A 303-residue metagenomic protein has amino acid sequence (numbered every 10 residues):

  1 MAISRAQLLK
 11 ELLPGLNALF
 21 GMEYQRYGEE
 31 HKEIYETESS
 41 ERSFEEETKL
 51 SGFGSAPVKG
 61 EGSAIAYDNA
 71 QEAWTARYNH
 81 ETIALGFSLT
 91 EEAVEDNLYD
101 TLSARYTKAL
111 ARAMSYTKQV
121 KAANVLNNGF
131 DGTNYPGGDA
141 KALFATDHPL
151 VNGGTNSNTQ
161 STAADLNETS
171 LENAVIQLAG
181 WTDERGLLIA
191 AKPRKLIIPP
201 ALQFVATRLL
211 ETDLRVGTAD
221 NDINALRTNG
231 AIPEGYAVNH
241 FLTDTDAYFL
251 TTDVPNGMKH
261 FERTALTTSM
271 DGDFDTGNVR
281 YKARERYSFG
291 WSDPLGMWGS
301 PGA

Functional and structural regions predicted by a protein language model:
M1-Y27: N-terminal alpha-helical "arm" segments
A2-K10, K141-D183, A190-K195, A201-A303: Sequence/fold signature of self-assembling virion shell proteins
A2-S4, T37-E46, A64-Y67, L89 (+2 more regions): Short low-complexity stretches enriched in small and charged residues
M22-I83: Assembly/oligomerization interface modules of large self-assembling protein complexes
T75, E184-G186: A generic local secondary-structure boundary/capping motif
A76-G132, L196, Y281-A283: Long, contiguous amphipathic alpha-helices that act as assembly "spine/axial" helices in icosahedral shell and virion
N79, L188-A190: Solvent-exposed alpha-helices and their adjacent loops that cap or buttress functional pockets in soluble metabolic
V125-D147: Internal, conserved structured core segments that host functional sites
